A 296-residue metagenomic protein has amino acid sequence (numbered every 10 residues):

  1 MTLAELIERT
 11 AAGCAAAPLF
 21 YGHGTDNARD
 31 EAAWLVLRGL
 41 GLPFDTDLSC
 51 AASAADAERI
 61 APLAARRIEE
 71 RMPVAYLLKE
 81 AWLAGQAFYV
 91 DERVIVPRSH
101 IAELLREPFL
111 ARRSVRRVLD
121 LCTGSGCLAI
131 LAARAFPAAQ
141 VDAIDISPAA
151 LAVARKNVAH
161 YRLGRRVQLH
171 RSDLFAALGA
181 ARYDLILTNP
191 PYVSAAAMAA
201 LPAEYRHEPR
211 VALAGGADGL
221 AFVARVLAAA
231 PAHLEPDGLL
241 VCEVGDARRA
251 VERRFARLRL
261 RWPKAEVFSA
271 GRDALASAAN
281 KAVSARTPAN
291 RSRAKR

Functional and structural regions predicted by a protein language model:
M1-L83: N-terminal auxiliary segments of SAM/dcSAM-dependent transferases
I7, A32, I60-A61, S125 (+4 more regions): A general structural signal for well-ordered alpha-helical segments in protein cores
A28, V94, G219: Short, conserved glycine- and acidic-residue-centered signature motifs in active-site or ligand-binding loops
L35, R71, I101, L128 (+4 more regions): Residue-level signal for inorganic ion chemistry
P43, E69-P73, L78, L83 (+5 more regions): Residue-level signal for pocket-adjacent positions within structured domains
L48-A51, E58-A138, I146-V153, A265-E266: SAM-dependent Rossmann-like transferase core, predominantly class I methyltransferases with a strong bias toward
R106, A138-Q140, I144-R296: S-adenosylmethionine
